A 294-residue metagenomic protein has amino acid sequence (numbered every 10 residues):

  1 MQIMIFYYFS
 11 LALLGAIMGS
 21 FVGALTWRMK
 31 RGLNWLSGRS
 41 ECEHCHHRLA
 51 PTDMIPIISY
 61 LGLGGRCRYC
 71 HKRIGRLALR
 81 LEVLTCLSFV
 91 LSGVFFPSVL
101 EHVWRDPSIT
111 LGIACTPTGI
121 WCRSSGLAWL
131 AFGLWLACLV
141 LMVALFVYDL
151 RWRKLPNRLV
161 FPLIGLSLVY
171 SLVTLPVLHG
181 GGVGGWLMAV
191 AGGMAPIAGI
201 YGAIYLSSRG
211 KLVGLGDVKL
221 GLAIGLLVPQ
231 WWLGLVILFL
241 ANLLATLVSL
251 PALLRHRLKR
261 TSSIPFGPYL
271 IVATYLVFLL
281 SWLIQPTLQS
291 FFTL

Functional and structural regions predicted by a protein language model:
M1-I17, F89-V94, S171-L178, A273-L294: Hydrophobic alpha-helical transmembrane segments
A16, S20-A24, V90, V94 (+4 more regions): Transmembrane alpha-helical segments of multi-pass membrane transport proteins and ion-pumping complexes
S20-R80, F266: Membrane-proximal soluble regions of multi-pass membrane proteins
L63-V160: Long, charge-rich boundary regions
G93-L100, F146-L150, L172-H179, L253 (+2 more regions): Transmembrane helix-loop junctions and nearby membrane-interface residues
A114-L127, G133-S249, P286-L294: Functional transmembrane core segments of multi-pass inner-membrane proteins
L215-V218, P251-L276: Interfacial loop-to-transmembrane junctions
